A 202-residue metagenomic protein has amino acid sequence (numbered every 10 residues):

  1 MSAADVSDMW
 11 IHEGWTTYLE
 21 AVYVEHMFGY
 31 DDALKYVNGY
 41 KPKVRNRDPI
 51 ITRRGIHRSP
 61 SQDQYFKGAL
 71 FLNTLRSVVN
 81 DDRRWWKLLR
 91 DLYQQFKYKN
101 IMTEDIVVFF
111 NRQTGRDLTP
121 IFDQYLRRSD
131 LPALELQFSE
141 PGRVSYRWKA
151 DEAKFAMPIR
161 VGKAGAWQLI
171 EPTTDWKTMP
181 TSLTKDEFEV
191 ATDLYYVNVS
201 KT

Functional and structural regions predicted by a protein language model:
M1-K35: Zinc-dependent metallopeptidase catalytic helix centered on the HExxH motif and its immediate flanking segment
S7, D31, S61-V144: Amphipathic alpha-helical substructures
S7-E13, K87-D91, M157-I159, T202: Composition- and surface-driven signal marking solvent-exposed, interaction-prone regions in large proteins
W15-V22, G39, N46, F71-T74 (+1 more regions): Generic recognition of well-ordered alpha-helical segments
V22-R45, N80, R84-K87: Short helix/loop segments within enzyme catalytic domains that coordinate or immediately flank catalytic cofactors
N38-A69: Metalloprotease/metallohydrolase-associated module, dominated by Zn2+-dependent proteases
L118-T119, L134-E135, S139-Y195: Beta-strand-rich binding/interaction modules
L194-T202: Edge beta-strands of extracellular beta-sandwich domains
